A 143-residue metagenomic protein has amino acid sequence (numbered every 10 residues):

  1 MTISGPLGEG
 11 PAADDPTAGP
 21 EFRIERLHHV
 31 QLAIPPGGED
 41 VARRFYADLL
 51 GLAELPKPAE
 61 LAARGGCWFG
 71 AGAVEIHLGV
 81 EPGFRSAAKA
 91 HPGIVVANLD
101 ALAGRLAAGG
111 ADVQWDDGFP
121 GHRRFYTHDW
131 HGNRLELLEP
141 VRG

Functional and structural regions predicted by a protein language model:
T2-R43, A90-P92, G143: N-terminal beta-strand motif that seeds the catalytic metal site of vicinal oxygen chelate
I24, L32-V74: Core segments of cupin and vicinal oxygen chelate
E25-R26, F84-K89, F119: Short glycine-enriched loop/turn motifs at secondary-structure junctions
I34-D40, P92-R134: Vicinal oxygen chelate
E54-P56, L78, D112-W115: A short linear hydrophobic-aromatic micro-motif
L61-G65, S86, F119-R123: Short acidic/glycine-enriched loop/turn segments that link adjacent beta-strands
F69-G72, T127-W130, P140: Active-site beta-strand termini and strand-to-loop segments that position acidic
V74-H77, G132-L135: Short, charged/polar, Gly/Pro-enriched secondary-structure boundary elements
